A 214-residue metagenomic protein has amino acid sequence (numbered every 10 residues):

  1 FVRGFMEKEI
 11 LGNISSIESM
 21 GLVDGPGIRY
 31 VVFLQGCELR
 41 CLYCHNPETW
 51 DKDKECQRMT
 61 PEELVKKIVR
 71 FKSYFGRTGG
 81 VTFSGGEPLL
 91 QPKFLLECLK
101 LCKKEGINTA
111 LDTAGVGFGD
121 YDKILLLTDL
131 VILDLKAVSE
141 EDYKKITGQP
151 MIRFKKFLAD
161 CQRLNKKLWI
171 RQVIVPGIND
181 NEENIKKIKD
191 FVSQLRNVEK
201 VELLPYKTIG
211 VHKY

Functional and structural regions predicted by a protein language model:
F1-E9, V198: Iron-sulfur (Fe-S) cluster-binding modules
R3, S16, L22-M59: Canonical Radical SAM [4Fe-4S] cluster-binding loop centered on the CxxxCxxC motif and its immediate flanking residues
M6-E18, E63-K66: SEC14/CRAL-TRIO lipid-binding/transfer domains and related phosphoinositide-recognition modules that form deep
S19-M20, R70: Short beta-turn/strand-loop junction motif enriched in small, turn-promoting residues
P47-V81: Conserved alpha-helical substructure of the radical SAM core
V69-S73, R77-G80, G85, L89-I209: Conserved AdoMet/S-adenosylmethionine-binding subsite of the radical SAM
G210-Y214: Short acidic/His/Gly/Ser-rich catalytic and metal-binding motifs that mark active-site loops of diverse hydrolases
